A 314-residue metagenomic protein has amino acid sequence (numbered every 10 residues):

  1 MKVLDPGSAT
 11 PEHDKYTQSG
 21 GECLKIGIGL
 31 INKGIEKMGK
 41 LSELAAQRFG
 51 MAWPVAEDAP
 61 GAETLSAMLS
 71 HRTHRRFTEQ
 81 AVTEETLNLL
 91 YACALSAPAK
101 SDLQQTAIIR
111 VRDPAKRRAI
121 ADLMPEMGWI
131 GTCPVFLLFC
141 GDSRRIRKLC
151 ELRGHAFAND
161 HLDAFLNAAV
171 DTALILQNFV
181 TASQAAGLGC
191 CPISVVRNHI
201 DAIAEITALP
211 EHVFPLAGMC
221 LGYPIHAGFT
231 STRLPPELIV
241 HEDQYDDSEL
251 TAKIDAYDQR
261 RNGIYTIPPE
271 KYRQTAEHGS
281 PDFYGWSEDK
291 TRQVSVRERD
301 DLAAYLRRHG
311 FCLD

Functional and structural regions predicted by a protein language model:
L4-D5: Short linear segments in intrinsically disordered or otherwise low-structure-confidence regions
S8-E12: Short linear/disordered segments characteristic of secreted peptide precursors and small low-complexity proteins
H13-D314: Acidic, surface-exposed loops and disordered segments
